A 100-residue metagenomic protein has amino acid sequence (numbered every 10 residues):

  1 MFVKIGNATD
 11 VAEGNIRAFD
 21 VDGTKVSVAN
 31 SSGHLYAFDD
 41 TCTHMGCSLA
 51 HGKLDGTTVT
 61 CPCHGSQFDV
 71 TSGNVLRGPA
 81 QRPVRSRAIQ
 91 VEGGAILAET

Functional and structural regions predicted by a protein language model:
M1-G56, D69-V70, N74, P83-T100: N-terminal pre-ligand scaffold of iron-sulfur
N15, P62-C63: Short amphipathic alpha-helical segments, especially helix-boundary/capping motifs
M45, C63-H64: Short Cys/His-rich metal-coordination motifs, predominantly Zn2+-binding knuckles/fingers
T58-T60: Short loop/turn motifs at secondary-structure junctions and domain boundaries
G78: Short glycine/proline-centered loop/turn elements that form peptide/ligand docking sites
